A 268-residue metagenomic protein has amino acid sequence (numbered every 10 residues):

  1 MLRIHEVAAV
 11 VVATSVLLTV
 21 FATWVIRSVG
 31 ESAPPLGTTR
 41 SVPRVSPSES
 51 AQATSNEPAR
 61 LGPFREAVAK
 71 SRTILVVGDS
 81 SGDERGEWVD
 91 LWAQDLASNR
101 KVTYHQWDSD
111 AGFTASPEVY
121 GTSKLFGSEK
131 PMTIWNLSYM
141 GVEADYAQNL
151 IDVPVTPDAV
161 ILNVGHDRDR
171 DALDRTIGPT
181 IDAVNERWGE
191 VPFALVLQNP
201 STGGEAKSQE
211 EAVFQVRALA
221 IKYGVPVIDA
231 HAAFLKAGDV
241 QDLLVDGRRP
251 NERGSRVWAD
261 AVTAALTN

Functional and structural regions predicted by a protein language model:
M1-V77, S81-D90, Q94-E118, D260-N268: N-terminal secretory targeting modules
L61, V89-A93, A147-Q148, D174-I181 (+3 more regions): Extracytoplasmic/secreted envelope proteins and their assembly/folding machinery, especially bacterial periplasmic
A67, R72-V77, S81-R175: Conserved SGNH/GDSL esterase-like catalytic core that processes O-acyl groups on lipids and polysaccharides
I74, S81-V89, R170-I177, E205-V213 (+1 more regions): Solvent-exposed, acidic/flexible segments
S80, L91, D95-V102, V153 (+5 more regions): Structured segments of extracytoplasmic/periplasmic soluble domains in secreted or envelope-associated proteins
T133, P192, G224-P226: Conserved beta-strand segments of alpha/beta enzyme cores
I161-D167, G178-F214: Active-site segments of SGNH/GDSL-like serine hydrolases that catalyze O-acetyl group transfer/hydrolysis on lipids
P200-N268: Catalytic His-Asp segment of secreted/periplasmic serine-dependent ester chemistry enzymes
